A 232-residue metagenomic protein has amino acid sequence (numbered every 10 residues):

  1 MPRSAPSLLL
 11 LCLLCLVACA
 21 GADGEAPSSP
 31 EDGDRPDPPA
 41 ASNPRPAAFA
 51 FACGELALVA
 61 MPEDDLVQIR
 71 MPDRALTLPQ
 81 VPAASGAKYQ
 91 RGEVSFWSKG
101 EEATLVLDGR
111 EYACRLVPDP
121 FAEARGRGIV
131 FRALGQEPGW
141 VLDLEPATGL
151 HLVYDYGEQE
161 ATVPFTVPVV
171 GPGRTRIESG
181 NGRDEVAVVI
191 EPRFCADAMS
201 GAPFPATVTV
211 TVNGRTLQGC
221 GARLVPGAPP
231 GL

Functional and structural regions predicted by a protein language model:
M1-L9: Bacterial N-terminal signal peptides that target proteins for export
L11-L14: Hydrophobic-composition signal
L16-A18: C-terminal motif of bacterial Sec signal peptides marking the signal peptidase cleavage site
G21-L232: Cysteine-centric segments in proteins
